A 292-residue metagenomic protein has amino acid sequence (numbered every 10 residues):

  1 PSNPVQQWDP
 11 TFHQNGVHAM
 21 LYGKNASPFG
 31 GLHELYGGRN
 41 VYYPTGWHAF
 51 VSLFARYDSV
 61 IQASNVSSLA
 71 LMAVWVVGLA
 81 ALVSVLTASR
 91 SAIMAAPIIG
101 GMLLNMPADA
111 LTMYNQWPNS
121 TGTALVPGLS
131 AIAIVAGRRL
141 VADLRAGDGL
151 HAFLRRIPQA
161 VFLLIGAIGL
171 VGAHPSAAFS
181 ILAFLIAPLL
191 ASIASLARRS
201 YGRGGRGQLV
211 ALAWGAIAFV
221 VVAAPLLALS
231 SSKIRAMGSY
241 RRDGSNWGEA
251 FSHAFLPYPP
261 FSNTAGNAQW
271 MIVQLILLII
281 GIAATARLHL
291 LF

Functional and structural regions predicted by a protein language model:
P1-A124, L144: Active-site lumenal/periplasmic loops and adjacent helix-entry segments of GT-C-fold, multi-pass membrane
L79-A88, S130-A133, G137, I282: Transmembrane-helix signature of membrane-embedded glycosylation machinery that interfaces with polyprenol carriers
S89-S91, D143-I157, L196-A213, I279-F292: Membrane-interface helix-loop-helix junctions at transmembrane boundaries of multi-pass membrane enzymes, predominantly
A95-I98, L163, F184, W214-A216 (+1 more regions): Transmembrane alpha-helix segments characteristic of polytopic inner-membrane glycan-assembly/cell-envelope
G122-T123, A224-P225, D243-F292: Alpha-helical transmembrane segments at the extracellular/periplasmic loop-to-helix junctions of multi-pass membrane
I132, G169, I181-S195: Hydrophobic transmembrane alpha-helices of multi-pass, membrane-embedded glycosylation machinery
G147-P175: Membrane-interface alpha helices of multi-pass inner-membrane proteins
P158, I165-A167, L185, R199-L229: Hydrophobic alpha-helical membrane-interfacial segments at the cytosolic entry of transmembrane helices
